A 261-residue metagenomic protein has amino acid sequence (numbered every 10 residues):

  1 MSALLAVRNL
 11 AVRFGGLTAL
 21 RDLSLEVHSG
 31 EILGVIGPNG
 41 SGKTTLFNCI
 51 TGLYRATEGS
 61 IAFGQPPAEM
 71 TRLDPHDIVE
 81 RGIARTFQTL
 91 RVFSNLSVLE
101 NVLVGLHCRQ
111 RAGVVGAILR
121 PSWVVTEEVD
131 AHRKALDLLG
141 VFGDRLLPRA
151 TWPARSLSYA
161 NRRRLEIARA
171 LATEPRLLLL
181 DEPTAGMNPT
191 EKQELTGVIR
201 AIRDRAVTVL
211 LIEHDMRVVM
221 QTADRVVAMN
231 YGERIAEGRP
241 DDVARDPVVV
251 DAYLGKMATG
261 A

Functional and structural regions predicted by a protein language model:
L5-V7, L20: Conserved structural motif at the start of ABC-family nucleotide-binding domains
I36-P38: The feature captures the beta-strand-to-loop junction immediately N-terminal to the Walker
T51: Helix-to-loop junction immediately C-terminal to a conserved catalytic motif
S60-R81, L119-V124, P153-R155: ABC ATPase NBD Q-loop/coupling interface
E174: Conserved catalytic motifs of ABC-family nucleotide-binding domains
L178-E182: Catalytic Walker B motif of ABC-type/P-loop ATPase nucleotide-binding domains
